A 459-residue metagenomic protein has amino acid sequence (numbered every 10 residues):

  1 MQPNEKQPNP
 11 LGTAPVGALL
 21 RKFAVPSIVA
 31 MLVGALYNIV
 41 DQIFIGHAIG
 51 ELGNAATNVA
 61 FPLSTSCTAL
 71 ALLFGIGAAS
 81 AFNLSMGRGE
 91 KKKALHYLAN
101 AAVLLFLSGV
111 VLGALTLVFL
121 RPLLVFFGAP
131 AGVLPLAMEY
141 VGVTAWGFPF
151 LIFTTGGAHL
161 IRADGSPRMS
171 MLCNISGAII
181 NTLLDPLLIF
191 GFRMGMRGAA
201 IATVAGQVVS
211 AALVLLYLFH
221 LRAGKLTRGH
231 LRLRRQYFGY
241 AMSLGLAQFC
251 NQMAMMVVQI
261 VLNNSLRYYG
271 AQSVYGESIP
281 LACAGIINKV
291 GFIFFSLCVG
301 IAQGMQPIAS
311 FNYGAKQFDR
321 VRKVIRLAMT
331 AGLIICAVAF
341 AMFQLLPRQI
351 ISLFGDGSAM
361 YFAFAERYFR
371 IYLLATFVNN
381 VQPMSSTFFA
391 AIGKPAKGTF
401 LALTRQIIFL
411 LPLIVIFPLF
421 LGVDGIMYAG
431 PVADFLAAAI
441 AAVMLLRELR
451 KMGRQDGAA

Functional and structural regions predicted by a protein language model:
M1-S27, F82-P149, G191-L246, A309-A375 (+1 more regions): Short alpha-helical transmembrane segments in multi-pass integral membrane proteins
L11-A48, P62-G77, A81, F106-G113 (+5 more regions): N-terminal transmembrane alpha-helices
K22-D41, V143, T154, G177 (+3 more regions): Transmembrane helical elements of multi-pass membrane transporters/channels
L36-A55, L124-A131, L187-M194, M256-I286 (+4 more regions): Helix-terminus/linker motif at the lipid-water interface of multi-pass membrane proteins
E51-P62, A137, V141, A200 (+2 more regions): Small-residue hotspots at the loop-to-helix junctions and early N-terminal turns of transmembrane alpha-helices
N54-A114, L151-S170, N263, C283-A341 (+2 more regions): Small-residue-rich hydrophobic transmembrane alpha-helices
S66-A69, N181-D185, A211-L215, I293 (+3 more regions): Hydrophobic transmembrane alpha-helices of multi-pass small-molecule transporters
G75, T144-R162, S170-A178, A199-A212 (+4 more regions): Short runs within selected transmembrane alpha-helices of multi-pass transporters and secretion channels
